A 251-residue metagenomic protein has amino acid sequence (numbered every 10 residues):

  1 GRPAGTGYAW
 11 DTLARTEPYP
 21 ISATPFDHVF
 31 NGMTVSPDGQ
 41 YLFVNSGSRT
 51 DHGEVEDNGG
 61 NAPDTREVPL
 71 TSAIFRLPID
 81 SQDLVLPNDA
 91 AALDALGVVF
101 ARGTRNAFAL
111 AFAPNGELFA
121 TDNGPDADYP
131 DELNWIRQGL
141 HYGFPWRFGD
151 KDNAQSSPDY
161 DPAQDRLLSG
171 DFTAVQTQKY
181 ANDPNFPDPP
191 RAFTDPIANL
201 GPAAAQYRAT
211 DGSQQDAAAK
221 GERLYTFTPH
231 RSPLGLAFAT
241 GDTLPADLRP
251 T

Functional and structural regions predicted by a protein language model:
G1-S36: Asp-box/WD-like beta-propeller blade repeats and closely related beta-sheet repeat scaffolds
S48-T251: Beta-propeller domain segments
